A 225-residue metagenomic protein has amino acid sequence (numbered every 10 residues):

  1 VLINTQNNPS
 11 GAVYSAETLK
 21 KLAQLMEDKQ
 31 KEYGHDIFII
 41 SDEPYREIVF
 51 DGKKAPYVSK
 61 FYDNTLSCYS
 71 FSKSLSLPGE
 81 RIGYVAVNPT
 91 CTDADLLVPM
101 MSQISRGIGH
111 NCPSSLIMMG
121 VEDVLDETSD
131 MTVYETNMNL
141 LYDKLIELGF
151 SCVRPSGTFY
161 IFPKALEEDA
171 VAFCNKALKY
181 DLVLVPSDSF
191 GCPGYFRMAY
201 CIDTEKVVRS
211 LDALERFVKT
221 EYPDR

Functional and structural regions predicted by a protein language model:
V1-R225: PLP-dependent class I/II
